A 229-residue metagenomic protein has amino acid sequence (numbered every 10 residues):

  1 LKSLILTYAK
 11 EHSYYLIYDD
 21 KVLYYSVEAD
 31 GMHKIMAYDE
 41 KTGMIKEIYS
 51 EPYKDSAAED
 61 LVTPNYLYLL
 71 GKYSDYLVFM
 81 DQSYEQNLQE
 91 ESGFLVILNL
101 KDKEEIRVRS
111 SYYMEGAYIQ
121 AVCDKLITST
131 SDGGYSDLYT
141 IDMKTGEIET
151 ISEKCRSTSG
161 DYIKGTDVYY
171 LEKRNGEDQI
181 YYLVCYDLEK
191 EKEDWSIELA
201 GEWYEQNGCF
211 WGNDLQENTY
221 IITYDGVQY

Functional and structural regions predicted by a protein language model:
L1-Y8, H33-A57, N87-S110, G133-K154 (+2 more regions): Surface-exposed loop/turn elements that mediate protein-protein interactions on large endomembrane-trafficking
I5, L23, L61, L77 (+4 more regions): Intrinsically disordered, low-complexity regions enriched in Ser/Pro/Gly/Gln/His and often acidic
Y8-Y18, K54-K72, S110-C123, E153-T166 (+1 more regions): Repeated scaffold domains used in trafficking and secretory/extracellular systems, primarily beta-propellers
D19, Y24-D30, Y73, V78-Q89 (+7 more regions): Beta-strand C-termini and the immediately following turn/loop, strongest in propeller blades
V62-T140: A contiguous, well-structured "functional interface" segment within a domain
